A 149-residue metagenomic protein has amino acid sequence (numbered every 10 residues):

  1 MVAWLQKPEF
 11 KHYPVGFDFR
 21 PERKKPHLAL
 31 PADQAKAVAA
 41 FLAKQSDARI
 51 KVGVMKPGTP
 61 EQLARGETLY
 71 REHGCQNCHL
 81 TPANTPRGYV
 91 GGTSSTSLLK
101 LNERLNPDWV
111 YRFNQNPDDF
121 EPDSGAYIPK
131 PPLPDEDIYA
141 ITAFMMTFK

Functional and structural regions predicted by a protein language model:
M1, V38, L42, G66 (+5 more regions): The canonical Cys-X-X-Cys-His
W4-A39, G53-G58, G91-L99, Q115-Y139 (+1 more regions): Axial heme c-ligation environment in periplasmic c-type cytochrome domains
Q6-K7, A43-D47, R71, L80 (+2 more regions): Residues at helix-coil transition
K44-R71, K149: Electrostatic cytochrome c docking/interface patches
C78-H79, P86-V90, P107-Y111, F120-S124: Extended hydrophobic-aromatic, low-complexity segments
